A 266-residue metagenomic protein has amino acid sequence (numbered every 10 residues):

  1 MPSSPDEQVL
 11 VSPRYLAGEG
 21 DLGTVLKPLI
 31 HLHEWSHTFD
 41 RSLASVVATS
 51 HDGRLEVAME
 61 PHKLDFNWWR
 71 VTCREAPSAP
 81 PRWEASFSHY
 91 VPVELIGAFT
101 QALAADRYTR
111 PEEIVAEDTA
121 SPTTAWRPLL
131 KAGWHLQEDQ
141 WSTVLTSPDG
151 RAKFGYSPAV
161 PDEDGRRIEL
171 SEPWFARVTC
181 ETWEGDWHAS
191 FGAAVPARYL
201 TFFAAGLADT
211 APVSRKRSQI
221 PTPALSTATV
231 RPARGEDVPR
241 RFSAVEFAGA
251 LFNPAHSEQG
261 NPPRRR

Functional and structural regions predicted by a protein language model:
M1-A48, Q101-R151, S218-T227, P239-G260: Negatively charged, low-complexity tracts enriched in Asp/Glu with abundant Ser/Thr
P2, P13, P28, P61 (+12 more regions): Proline-rich intrinsically disordered, low-complexity coils
R14, R41, R54, R70 (+12 more regions): Arginine residue identity/basic-tract feature
R41, V46-P61: An N-terminal, globular interaction/scaffold subdomain
R54-V93, G97, K153-T201: Intrinsically disordered, low-complexity regulatory segments enriched in Ser/Thr/Pro and charged residues
A79-P122, V195, F203, L207-A211: Long, charged/polar, surface-exposed segments that mediate recognition or autoinhibition
D139, V144-T179, F252-R266: Charge-rich, low-complexity terminal tails
L170, R177-W183, S190-R266: Long, compositionally biased intrinsically disordered terminal regions
